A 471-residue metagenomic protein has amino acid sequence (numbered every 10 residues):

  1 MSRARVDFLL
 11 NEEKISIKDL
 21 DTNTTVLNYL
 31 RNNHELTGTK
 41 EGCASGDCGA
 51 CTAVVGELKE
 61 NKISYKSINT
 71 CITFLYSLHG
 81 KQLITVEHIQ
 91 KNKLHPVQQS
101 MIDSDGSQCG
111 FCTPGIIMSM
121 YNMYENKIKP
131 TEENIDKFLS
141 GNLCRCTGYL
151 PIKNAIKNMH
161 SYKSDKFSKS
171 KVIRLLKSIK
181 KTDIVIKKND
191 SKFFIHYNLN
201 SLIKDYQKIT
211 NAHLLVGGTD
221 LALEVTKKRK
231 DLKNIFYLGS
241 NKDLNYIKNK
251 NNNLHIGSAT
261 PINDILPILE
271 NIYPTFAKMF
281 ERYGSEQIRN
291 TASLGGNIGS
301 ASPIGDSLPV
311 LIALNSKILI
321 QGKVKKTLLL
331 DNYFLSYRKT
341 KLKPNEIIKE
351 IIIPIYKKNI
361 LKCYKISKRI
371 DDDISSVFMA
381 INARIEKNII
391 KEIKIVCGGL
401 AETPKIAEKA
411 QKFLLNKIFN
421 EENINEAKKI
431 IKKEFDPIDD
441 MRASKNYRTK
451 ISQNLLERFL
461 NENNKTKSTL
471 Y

Functional and structural regions predicted by a protein language model:
S2-K14: Eukaryote-biased recognition of intrinsically disordered, low-complexity regulatory segments
L9, V54-V55, S67-T70, N92 (+5 more regions): C-terminal structural segment of proteins
N11-E13, G80, G296: Structural motif
E12-T22: Short, contiguous acidic and Ser/Thr-rich linear segments
I15-I17, E60, L254, K325: Short, isolated positions in well-ordered beta-strands
D21-A53: A basic, amphipathic helix-loop patch mediating RNA/tRNA/ribosome contacts
V55-T85: S4-like RNA-binding module at protein N-termini
